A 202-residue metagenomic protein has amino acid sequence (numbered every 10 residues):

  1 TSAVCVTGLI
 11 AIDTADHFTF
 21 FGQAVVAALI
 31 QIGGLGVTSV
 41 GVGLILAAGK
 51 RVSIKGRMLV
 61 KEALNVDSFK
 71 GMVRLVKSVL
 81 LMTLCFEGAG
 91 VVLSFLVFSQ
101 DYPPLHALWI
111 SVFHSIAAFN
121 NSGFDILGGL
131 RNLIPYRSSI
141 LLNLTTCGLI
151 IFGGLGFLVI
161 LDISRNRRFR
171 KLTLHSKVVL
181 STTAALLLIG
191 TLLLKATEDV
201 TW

Functional and structural regions predicted by a protein language model:
T1-W202: Membrane-proximal intracellular helices of multi-pass ion channels
